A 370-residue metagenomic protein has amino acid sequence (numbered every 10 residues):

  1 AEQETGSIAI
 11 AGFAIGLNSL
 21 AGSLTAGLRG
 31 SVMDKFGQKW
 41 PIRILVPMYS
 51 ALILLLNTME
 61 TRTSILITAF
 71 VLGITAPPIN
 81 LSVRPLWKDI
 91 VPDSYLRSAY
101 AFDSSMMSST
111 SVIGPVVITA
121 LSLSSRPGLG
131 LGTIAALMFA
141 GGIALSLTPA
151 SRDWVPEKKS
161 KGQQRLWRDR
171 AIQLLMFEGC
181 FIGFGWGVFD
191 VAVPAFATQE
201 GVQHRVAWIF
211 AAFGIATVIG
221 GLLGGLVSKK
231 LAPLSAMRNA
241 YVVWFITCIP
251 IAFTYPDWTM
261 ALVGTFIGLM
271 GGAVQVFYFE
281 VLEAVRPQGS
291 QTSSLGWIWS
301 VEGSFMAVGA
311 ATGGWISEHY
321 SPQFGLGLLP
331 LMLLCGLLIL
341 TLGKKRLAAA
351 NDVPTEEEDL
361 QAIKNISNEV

Functional and structural regions predicted by a protein language model:
A1-A21, D169-A211: Helix-loop boundary and gating motifs at the non-cytosolic
S23-N57: Conserved MFS/SLC helix-loop-helix module at the cytosolic interface between two early adjacent transmembrane helices
T25-G37, S122, G220-P233, S317: Helix-to-loop junctions at the C-terminal end of transmembrane segments in multipass secondary transporters
P47-E60, V243-Y255: C-terminal ends and interior cores of transmembrane alpha-helices in multi-pass membrane transporters/permeases
F70-S109: Cytoplasmic helix-loop-helix junction between adjacent transmembrane helices in 12-TM secondary transporters
P78-V91, V193, A273-R286: Intracellular juxtamembrane helix-capping segments at the cytosolic ends of symmetry-related transmembrane helices
S235-Q275: C-terminal transmembrane helical hairpin of 12-TM major facilitator-type secondary transporters
S290-Y320: A late C-terminal transmembrane helix in Major Facilitator Superfamily
